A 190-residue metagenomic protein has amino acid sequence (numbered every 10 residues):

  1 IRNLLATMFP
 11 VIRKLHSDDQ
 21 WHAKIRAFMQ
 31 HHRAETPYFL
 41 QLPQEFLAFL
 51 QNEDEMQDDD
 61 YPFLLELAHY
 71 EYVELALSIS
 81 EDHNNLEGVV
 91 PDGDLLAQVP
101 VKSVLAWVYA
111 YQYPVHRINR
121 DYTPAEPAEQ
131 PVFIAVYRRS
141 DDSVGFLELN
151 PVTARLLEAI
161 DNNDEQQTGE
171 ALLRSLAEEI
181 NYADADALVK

Functional and structural regions predicted by a protein language model:
I1-Q30: Near-N-terminal "mature-domain entry" segment
Q20, Q41, Q167-T168: Alpha-helix N-cap and coil->helix boundary residues
Q30-A154: Hydrophobic packing positions characteristic of elongated beta-solenoid/beta-helix-type spike/fiber shafts
I160-D164: Short helix-to-turn junction characteristic of helix-turn-helix DNA-binding domains, especially the helix
E165-A177: Short acidic, hydrophobic short linear motifs in intrinsically disordered regions
R174-D186: Short helix-coil junctions and helix-kink-helix linkers
L188-K190: Basic amphipathic alpha-helical segments that dock to polyanions
